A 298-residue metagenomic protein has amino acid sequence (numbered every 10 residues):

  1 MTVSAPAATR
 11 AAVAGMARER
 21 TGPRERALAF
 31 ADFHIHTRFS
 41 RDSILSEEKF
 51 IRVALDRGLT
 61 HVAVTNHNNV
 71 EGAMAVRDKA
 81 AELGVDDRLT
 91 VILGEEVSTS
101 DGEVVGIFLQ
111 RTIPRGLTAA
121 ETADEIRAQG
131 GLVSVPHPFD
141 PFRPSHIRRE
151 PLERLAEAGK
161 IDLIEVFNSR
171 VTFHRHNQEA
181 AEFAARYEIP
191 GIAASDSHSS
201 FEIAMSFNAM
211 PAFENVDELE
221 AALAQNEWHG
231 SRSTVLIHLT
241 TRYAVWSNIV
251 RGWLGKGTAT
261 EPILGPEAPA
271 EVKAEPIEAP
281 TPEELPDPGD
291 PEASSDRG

Functional and structural regions predicted by a protein language model:
T2-V53, E71-A80, D86-D87, I92-L93 (+4 more regions): Charged catalytic cores and adjacent phosphate/nucleic-acid-binding surfaces used for phosphate/nucleic-acid chemistry
F50-E71, G131-S134: Divalent metal-dependent hydrolysis catalytic cores, especially in the metallo-beta-lactamase
P136-D140: Acidic/Gly/His-enriched mid-domain segments of enzyme catalytic cores or analogous surface patches that mediate
